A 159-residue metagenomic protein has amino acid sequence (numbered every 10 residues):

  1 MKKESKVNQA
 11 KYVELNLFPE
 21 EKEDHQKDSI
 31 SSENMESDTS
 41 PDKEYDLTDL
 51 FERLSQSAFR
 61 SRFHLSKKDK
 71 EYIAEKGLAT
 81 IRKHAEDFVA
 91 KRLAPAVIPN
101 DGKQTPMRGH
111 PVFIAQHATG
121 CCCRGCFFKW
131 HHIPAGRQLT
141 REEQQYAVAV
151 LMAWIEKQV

Functional and structural regions predicted by a protein language model:
M1-H64: N-terminal leader/targeting peptides and immediately adjacent processing regions
D42-Y45, K76, T80, A118 (+1 more regions): Alpha-helix boundary/N-cap detector
F51-P106: The feature represents the first ordered module of a protein
K83-K91, G125-K129, A153: Short, hydrophobic/amphipathic alpha-helical patches that form generic packing surfaces within helical domains
P99-T119: Immediate flanking context of iron-sulfur cluster ligation sites
G125-L151: Iron-sulfur (Fe-S) cluster-binding segments and ferredoxin-like electron-carrier domains, especially [2Fe-2S]
A153-V159: Short terminal or interdomain "cap/linker" segment that borders an active site or interface and mediates
